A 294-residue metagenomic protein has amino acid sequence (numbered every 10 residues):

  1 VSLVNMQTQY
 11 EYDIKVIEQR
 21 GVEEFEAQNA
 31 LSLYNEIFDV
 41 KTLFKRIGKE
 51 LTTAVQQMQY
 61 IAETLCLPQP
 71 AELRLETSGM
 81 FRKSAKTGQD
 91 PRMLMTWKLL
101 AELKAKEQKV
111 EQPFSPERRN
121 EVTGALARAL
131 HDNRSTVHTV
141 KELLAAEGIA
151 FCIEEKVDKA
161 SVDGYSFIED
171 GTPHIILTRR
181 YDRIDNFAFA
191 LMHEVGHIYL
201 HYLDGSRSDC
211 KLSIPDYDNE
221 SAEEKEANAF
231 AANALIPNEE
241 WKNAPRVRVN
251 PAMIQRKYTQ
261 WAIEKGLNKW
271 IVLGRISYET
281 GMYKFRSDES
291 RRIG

Functional and structural regions predicted by a protein language model:
V1-G294: Active-site hotspot residues in diverse enzymes, especially metal/ion-binding acidic/histidine motifs
